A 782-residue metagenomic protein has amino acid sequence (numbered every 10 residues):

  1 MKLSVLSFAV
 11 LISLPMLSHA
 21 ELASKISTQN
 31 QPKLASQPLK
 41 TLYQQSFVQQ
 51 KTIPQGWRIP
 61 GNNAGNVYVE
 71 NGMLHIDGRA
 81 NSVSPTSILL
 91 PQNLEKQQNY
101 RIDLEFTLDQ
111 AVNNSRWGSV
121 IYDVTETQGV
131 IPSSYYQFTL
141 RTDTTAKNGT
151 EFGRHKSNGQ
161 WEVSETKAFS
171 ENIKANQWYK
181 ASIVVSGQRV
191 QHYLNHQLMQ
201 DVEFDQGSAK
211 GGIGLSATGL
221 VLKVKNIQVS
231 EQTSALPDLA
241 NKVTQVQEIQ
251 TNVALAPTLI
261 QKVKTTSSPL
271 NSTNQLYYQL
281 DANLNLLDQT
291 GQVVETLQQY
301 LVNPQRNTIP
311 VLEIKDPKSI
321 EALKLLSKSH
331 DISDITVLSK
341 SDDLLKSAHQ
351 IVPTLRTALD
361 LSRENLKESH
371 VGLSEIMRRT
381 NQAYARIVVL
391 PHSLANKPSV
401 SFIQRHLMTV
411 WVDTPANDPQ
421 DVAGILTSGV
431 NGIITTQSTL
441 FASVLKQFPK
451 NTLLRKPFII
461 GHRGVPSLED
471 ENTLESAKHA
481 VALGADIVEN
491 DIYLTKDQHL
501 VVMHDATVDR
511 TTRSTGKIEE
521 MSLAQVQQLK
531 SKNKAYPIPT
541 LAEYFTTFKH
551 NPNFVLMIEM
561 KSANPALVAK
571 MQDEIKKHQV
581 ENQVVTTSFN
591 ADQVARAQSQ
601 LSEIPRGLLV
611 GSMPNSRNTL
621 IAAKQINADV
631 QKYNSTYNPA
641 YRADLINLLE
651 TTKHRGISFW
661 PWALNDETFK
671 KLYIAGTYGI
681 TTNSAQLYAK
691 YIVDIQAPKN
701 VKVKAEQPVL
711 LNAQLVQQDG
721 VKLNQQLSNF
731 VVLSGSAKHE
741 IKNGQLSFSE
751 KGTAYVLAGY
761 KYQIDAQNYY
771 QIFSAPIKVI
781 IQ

Functional and structural regions predicted by a protein language model:
I26-G61, A235-Q245: Extracellular carbohydrate-recognition regions
F47, L104, I173-V202, I403 (+2 more regions): Carbohydrate-binding surfaces in secreted/extracellular proteins
G78-H155: Secretory/extracellular carbohydrate-interaction modules and structurally similar beta-sandwich "look-alikes"
S157-K180: Short, aromatic/His-centered strand-loop micro-motif at the edge of beta-sheets
V202-N226: Flexible glycan-contacting loops in extracellular carbohydrate-active proteins
L236-P304, E313-P317, A358-K456, I460-R463 (+3 more regions): C-terminal active-site rim and adjoining tail of enzyme catalytic domains
V243-E368, A383-L394, Q404, H504-M613 (+1 more regions): Metal-dependent phosphodiesterase/phospholipase catalytic core, i.e., the His/Asp/Glu-rich active-site region
I692-Q782: Extracytoplasmic soluble-region selector
